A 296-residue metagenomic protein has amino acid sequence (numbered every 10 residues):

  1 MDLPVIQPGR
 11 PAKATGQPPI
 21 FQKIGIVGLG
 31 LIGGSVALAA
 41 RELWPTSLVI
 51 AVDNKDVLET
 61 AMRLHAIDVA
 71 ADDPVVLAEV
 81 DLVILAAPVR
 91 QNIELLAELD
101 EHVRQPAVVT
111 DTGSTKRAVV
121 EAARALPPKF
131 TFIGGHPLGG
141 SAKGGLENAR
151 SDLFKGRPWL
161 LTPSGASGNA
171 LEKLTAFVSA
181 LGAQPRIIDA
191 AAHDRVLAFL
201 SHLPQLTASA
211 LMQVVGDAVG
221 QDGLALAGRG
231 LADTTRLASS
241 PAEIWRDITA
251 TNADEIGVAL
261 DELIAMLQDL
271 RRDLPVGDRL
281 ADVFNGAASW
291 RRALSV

Functional and structural regions predicted by a protein language model:
D2-D73, A78: NAD(P)+-binding Rossmann beta1-loop-alpha1 motif at the extreme N-terminus of oxidoreductases
K23, L48, T131, P158 (+1 more regions): Residues at the starts of beta-strands that form the adenosine-phosphate
P74-V108: Rossmann-like NAD(P)-binding element
A86-P88, G113, P163: Glycine-rich, N-terminal phosphate-binding loop of Rossmann-like dinucleotide-binding domains
A97-E147: Rossmann-like NAD(P)(H) cofactor-binding subdomain of soluble oxidoreductases
S151-R236: Internal alpha-helical scaffold of NAD(P)-dependent oxidoreductase catalytic cores
G220-W290: Interdomain hinge/lid region at the active-site interface of Rossmann-like NAD(P)-dependent oxidoreductases
